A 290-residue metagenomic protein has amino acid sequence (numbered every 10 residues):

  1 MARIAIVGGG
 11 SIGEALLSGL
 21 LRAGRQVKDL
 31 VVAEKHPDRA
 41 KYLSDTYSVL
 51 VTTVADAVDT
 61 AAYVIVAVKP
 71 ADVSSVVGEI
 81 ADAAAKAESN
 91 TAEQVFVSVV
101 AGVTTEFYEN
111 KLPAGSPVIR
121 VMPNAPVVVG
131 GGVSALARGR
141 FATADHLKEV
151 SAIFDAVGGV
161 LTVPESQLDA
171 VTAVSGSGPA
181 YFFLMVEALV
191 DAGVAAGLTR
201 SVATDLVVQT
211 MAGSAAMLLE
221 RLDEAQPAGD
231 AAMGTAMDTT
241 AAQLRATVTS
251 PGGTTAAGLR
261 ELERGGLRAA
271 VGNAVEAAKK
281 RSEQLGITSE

Functional and structural regions predicted by a protein language model:
M1-D59, Y63, G131, V194-A195: NAD(P)+-binding Rossmann beta1-loop-alpha1 motif at the extreme N-terminus of oxidoreductases
I4, L168-A173, T240-A246: Short pre-catalytic strand/loop immediately N-terminal to key active-site residues, enriched for Gly-Thr
G24, D82-T91, L222-P227: Alpha-helix termini
L30, A40, A57, V73 (+2 more regions): Small-residue helix-packing motif on alpha-helices
P37, T46-Y47, A55-L136: Rossmann-like NAD(P)(H) cofactor-binding subdomain of soluble oxidoreductases
F107-P117, V133-V171, F183-D238: Internal alpha-helical scaffold of NAD(P)-dependent oxidoreductase catalytic cores
V208, A212-E290: NAD(P)-dependent Rossmann-like dehydrogenase/reductase catalytic/cofactor-binding core
